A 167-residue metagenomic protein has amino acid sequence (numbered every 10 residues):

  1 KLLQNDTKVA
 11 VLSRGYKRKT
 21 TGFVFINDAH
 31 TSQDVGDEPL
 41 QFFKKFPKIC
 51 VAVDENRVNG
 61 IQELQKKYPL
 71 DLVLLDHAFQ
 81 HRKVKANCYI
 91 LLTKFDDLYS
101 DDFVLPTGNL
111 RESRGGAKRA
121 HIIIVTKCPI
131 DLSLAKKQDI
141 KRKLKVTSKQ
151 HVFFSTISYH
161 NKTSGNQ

Functional and structural regions predicted by a protein language model:
K1-D28, S164: Walker A (P-loop) phosphate-binding motif
D6-K8, K136, K149: Secondary-structure boundary/capping motif
K8-V9, Y89, V152: Hydrophobic anchor at the start of a short beta-strand that flanks the dinucleotide cofactor-binding loop
V11, V51-V53, F154: A structural preference for short, hydrophobic beta-strand core positions in alpha/beta folds
G15-T147: Phosphate/Mg2+-binding loops and adjacent switch elements in nucleotide/diphosphate-handling enzyme cores
V152-K162: Beta-strand-loop-alpha "switch" segments that mediate conformational coupling across diverse proteins
Q167: P-loop NTP-binding site
